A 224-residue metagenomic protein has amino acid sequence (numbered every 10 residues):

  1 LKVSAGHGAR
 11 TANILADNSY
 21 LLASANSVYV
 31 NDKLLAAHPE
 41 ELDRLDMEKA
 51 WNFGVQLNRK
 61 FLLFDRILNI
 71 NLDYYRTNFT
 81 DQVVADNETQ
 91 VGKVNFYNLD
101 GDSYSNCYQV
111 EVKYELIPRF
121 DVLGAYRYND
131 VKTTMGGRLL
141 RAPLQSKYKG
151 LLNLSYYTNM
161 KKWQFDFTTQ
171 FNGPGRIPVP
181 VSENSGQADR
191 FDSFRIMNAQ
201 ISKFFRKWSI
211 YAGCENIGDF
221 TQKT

Functional and structural regions predicted by a protein language model:
L1, A9, K49, F61-F64 (+5 more regions): Outer-membrane beta-barrel strand-turn architecture
L1, H38-D43, K93-L99, C107-Q109 (+4 more regions): Extracellular loop and loop/strand-boundary signature of outer-membrane beta-barrel proteins
L1, L45, V55-R59, V110-Y114 (+4 more regions): Residues on the lipid-exposed face of transmembrane beta-strands in outer-membrane beta-barrel proteins
K2, V28, D43-N98, E215: Membrane-embedded beta-barrel scaffold of Gram-negative outer-membrane proteins
V3-H7, A16-N18, L57, I70-R76 (+3 more regions): Transmembrane beta-barrel strands of outer-membrane/channel proteins
A9-R10, V122, N159, F171-P180 (+1 more regions): C-terminal beta-signal and adjacent terminal beta-strands/loops of Gram-negative outer-membrane beta-barrel proteins
I14-Y20, S27-N31, Q82-V91, N129-R141 (+2 more regions): Outer-membrane beta-barrel translocator domains and adjoining extracellular loop/strand segments of Gram-negative
N69-F79, F96-V179: Gram-negative outer-membrane beta-barrel transporters
